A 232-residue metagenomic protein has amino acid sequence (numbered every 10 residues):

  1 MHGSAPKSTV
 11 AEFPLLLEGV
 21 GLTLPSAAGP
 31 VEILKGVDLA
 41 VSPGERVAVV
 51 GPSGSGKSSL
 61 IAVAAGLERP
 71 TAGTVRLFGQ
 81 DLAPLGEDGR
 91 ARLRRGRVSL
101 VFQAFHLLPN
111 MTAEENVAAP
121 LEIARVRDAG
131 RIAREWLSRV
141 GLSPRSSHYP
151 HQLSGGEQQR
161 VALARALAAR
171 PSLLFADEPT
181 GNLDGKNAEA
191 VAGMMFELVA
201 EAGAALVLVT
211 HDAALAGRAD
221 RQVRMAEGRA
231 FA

Functional and structural regions predicted by a protein language model:
M1-T23, F231-A232: ABC-family P-loop ATPase nucleotide-binding domain
P14-L15, V20-R218, Q222-M225: ABC family nucleotide-binding domain
